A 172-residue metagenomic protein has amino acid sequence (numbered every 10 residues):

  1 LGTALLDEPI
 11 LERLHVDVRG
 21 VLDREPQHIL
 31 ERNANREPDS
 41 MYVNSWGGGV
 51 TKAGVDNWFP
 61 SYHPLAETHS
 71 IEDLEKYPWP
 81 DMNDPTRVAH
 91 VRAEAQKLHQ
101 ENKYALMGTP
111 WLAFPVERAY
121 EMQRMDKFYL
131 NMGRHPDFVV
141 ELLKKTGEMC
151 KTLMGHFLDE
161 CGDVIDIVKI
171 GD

Functional and structural regions predicted by a protein language model:
L1-D172: Catalytic cores of TIM-barrel enzymes
